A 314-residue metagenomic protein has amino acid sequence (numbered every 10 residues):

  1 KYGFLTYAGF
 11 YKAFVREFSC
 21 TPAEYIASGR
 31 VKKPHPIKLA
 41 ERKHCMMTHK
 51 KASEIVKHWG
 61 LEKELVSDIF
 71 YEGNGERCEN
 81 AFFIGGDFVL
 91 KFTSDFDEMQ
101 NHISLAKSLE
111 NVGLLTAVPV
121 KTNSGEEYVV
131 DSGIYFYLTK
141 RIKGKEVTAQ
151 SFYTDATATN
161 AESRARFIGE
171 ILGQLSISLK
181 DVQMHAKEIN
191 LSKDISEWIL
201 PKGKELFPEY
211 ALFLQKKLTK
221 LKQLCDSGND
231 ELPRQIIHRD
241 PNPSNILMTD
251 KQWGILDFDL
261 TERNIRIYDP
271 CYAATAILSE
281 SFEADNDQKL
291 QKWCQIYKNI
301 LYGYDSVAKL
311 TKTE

Functional and structural regions predicted by a protein language model:
K1-M46: Alpha-helical bundle regulatory/interaction domains
M46-D68: Juxta-kinase regulatory segment immediately upstream of eukaryotic protein kinase catalytic domains
L61-F83: ATP-binding glycine-rich phosphate-binding loop
E76-G85, L90, K222-Y268: Active-site acidic catalytic loop and adjacent metal/ATP-binding pocket of ATP-dependent phosphoryl transfer enzymes
G85-V182: ATP-binding pocket architecture of kinase catalytic cores
S163, L310-E314: All-alpha amphipathic helical-bundle segments outside canonical DNA-binding/catalytic cores that form hydrophobic
K187-S227: Active-site catalytic-loop/activation-segment of kinase and kinase-like phosphoryl-transfer enzymes
Y268-A308: Active-site activation/catalytic loop segments of kinase-like enzymes and analogous catalytic loops in related
